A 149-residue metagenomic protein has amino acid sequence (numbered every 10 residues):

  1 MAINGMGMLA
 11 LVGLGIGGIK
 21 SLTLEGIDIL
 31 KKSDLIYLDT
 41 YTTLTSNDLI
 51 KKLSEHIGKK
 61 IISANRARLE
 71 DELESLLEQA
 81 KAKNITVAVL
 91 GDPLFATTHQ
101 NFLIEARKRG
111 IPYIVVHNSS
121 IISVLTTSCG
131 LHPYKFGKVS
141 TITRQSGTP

Functional and structural regions predicted by a protein language model:
A2-P112, V116: Class I S-adenosyl-L-methionine
G91-P149: Class I SAM-dependent methyltransferase SAM-binding "motif I" and its flanking Rossmann-like core
